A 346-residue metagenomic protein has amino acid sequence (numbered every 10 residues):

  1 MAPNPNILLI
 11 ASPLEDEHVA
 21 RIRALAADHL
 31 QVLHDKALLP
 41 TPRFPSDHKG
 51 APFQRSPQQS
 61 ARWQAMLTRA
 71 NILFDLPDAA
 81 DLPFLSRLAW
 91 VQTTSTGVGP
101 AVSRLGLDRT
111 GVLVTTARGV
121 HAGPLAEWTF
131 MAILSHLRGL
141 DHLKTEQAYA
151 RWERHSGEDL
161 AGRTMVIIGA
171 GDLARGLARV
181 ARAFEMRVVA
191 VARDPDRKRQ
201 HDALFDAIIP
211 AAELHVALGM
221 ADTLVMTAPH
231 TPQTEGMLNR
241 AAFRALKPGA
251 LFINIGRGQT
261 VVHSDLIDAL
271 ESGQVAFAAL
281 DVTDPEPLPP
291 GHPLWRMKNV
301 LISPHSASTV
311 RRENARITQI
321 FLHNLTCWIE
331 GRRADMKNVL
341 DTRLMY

Functional and structural regions predicted by a protein language model:
M1-A70: N-terminal glycine-/charge-rich "phosphate-binding" loop or analogous flexible N-terminal tail
I10-P13, R118, A126, A161-R182: Glycine-rich adenosine-cofactor-binding loop
P13-D16, D75-A80, A192-R197: Short, polar loop motifs at secondary-structure junctions
A37-T41, A183-D202: NAD(P)-binding Rossmann-fold cofactor-contacting core
T68-K144, G157-E158: Phosphate/diphosphate ligand-binding glycine-rich loop within oxidoreductases
L113, L143-G176: Glycine-rich NAD(P)-binding loop of Rossmann-like domains
T115-V120, P124-L125, H142, D284-Y346: C-terminal helix-to-coil terminal segments
P195-P293: Rossmann-like adenosine-cofactor binding region
